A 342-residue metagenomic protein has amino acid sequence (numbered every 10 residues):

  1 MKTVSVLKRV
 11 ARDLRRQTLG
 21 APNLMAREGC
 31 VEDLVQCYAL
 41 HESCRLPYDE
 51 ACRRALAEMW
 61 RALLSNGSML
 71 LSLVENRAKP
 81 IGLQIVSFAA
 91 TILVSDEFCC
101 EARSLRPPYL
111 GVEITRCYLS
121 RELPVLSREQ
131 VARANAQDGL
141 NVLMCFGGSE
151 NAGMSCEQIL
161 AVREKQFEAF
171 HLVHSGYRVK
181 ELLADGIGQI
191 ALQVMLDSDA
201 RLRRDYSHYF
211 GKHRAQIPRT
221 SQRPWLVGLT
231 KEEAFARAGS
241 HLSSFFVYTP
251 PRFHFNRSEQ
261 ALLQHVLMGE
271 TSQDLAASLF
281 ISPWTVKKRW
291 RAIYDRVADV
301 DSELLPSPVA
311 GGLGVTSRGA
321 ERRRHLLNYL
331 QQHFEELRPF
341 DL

Functional and structural regions predicted by a protein language model:
V6-A55: Short amphipathic alpha-helix that is part of the acyltransferase structural core
E58-R77, I81-S87, D96-E101: A short helix-loop-beta-strand connector motif used in the catalytic cores of GNAT acetyltransferases and, in some
L105-S198: Acyl-donor binding region in acyl/amide transferases
R237-P251: Short, Lys/Arg-enriched N-terminal segment that forms or immediately precedes the first helix of a structured domain
R252-E259: Short helix-coil-helix linker/hinge
E259-V266, L275: Short alpha-helical "packing" element that flanks the helix-turn-helix/winged-helix DNA-binding module
D274-A277, V286, I293: Hydrophobic positions on the alpha-helical face of helix-turn-helix-like DNA-binding modules
D295-L342: Basic, Lys/Arg-enriched C-terminal extension of HTH/homeodomain DNA-binding domains
